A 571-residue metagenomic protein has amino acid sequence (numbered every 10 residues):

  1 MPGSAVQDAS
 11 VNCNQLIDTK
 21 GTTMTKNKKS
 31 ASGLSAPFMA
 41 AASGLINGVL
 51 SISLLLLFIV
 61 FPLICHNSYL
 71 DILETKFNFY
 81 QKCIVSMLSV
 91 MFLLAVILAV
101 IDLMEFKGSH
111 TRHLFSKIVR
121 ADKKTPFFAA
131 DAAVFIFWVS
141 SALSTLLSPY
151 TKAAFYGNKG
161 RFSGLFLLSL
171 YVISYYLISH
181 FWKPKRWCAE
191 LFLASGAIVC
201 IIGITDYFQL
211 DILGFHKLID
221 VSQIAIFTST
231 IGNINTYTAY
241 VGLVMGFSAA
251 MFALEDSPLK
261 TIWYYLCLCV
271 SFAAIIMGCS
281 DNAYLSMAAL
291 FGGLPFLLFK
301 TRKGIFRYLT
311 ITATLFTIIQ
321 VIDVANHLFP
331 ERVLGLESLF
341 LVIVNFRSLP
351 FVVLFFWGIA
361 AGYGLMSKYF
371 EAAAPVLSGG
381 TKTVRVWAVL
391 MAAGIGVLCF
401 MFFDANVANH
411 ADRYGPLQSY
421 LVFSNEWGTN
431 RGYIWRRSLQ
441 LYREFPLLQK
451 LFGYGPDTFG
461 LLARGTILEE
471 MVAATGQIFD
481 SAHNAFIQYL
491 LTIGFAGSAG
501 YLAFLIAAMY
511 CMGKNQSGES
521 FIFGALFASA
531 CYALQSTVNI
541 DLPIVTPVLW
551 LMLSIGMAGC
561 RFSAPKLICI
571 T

Functional and structural regions predicted by a protein language model:
T25-K29, G33-N67, V85-V100, F135-T151 (+7 more regions): Alpha-helical transmembrane segments of multi-pass inner-membrane proteins
C65-F79: Short, hydrophobic transmembrane alpha-helix segments
K76-F77, F155-G164: Non-cytosolic membrane-interface motifs at loop->transmembrane helix junctions
V96-K123, S144-Y156: Transmembrane alpha-helix boundary signature
N233, N425, T429-F479, I493-G497: TM-adjacent membrane-interface loops and short helices in multi-pass inner/ER membrane proteins
P565-T571: Short, charged juxtamembrane terminal tails flanking transmembrane helices
